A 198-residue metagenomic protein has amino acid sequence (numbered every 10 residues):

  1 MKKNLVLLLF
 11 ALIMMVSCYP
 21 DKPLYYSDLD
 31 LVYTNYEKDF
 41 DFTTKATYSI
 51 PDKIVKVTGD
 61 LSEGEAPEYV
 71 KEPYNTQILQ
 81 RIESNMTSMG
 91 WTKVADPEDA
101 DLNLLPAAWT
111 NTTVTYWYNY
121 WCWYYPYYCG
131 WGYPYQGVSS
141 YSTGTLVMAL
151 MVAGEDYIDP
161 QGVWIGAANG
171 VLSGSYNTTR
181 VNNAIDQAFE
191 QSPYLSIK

Functional and structural regions predicted by a protein language model:
M1-N4: Positively charged n-region of N-terminal signal peptides that target proteins for export
M14-S17: C-terminal motif of bacterial Sec signal peptides marking the signal peptidase cleavage site
Y19-K22, L29-K38, Y141-L146, D156-V163 (+1 more regions): C-terminal/domain-edge helix-coil "capping" segments
L29-L61: Compositionally biased P/S/T/G-rich terminal and signal peptide-adjacent segments that lie outside catalytic cores
A46, Y74, I78, I82 (+2 more regions): Stable alpha-helical elements in mature extracytoplasmic
K53-P106: N-terminal segment of the mature soluble domain
K53-V55, W109-N111, M151-E155, A168-V171: Solvent-exposed coil/turn segments that connect beta secondary-structure elements in extracytoplasmic/periplasmic
L102, P106-G154: Surface-exposed short loop/turn segments
